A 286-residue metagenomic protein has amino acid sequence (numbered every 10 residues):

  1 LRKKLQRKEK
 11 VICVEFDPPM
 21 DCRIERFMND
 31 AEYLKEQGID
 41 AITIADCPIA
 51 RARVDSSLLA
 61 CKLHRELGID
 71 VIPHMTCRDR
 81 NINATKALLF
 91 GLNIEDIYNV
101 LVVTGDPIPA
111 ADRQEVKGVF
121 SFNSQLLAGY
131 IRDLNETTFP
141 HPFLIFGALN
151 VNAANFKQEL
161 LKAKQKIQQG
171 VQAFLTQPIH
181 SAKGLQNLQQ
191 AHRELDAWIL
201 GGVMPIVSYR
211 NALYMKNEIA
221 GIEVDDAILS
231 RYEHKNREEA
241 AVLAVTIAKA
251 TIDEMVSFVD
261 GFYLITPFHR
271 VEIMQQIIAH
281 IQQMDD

Functional and structural regions predicted by a protein language model:
L1, G105, G118-T138, A148-N152 (+3 more regions): Active-site pocket-lining/capping segments in soluble small-molecule metabolic enzymes
L1-I44: Conserved N-terminal beta1-alpha1 strand-loop-helix module at the mouth
R2-K4, R23-E25, A50-L63, N81-A87 (+4 more regions): Active-site-adjacent beta->alpha loops and helix N-cap segments on the catalytic face of soluble alpha/beta enzymes
K8-R26, V71-N83, F143-Q158, E233-T246: Active-site mouth loops of central-metabolism enzymes
I12-P18, I42-I44, V71-M75, V100-V102 (+5 more regions): Hydrophobic faces of well-ordered beta-strands that scaffold small-molecule active sites in alpha/beta enzyme cores
F16-M20, D46-A50, C77-D79, T104-I108 (+4 more regions): Active-site-proximal loop/turn and secondary-structure-junction residues that shape catalytic pockets, frequently
Q37, E66, E95, Q169 (+1 more regions): Structural motif
G38-R78: Active-site cofactor/substrate anionic-group-binding motifs, chiefly glycine- and Lys/Arg-rich phosphate-binding loops
